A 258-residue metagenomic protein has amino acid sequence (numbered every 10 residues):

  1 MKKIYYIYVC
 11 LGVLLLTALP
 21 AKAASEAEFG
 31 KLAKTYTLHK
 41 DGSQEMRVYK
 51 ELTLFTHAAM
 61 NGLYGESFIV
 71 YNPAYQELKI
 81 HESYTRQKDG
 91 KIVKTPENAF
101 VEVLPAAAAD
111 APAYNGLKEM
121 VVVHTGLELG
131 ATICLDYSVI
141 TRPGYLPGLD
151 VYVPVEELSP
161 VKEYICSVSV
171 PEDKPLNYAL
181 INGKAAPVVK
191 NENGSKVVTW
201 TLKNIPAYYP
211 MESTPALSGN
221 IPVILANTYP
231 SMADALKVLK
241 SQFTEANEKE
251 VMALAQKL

Functional and structural regions predicted by a protein language model:
M1-V9: Bacterial N-terminal signal peptides that target proteins for export
I7, K34-Y36, Y84, A186-K190: Assembly/interface hotspot detector across virion components, adhesins/toxins, and nucleic-acid enzymes
Y8-A18: Bacterial N-terminal signal peptides
A18-A21, N220: Selective for proline/serine-rich intrinsically disordered segments in cytosolic/nuclear regulatory regions
A23-V161, S231, A246-A253: Lumenal/extracellular ectodomains and adaptor appendage modules of the eukaryotic vesicle/secretory system
I140-L258: Secretory-pathway-linked proteins and extracytosolic
